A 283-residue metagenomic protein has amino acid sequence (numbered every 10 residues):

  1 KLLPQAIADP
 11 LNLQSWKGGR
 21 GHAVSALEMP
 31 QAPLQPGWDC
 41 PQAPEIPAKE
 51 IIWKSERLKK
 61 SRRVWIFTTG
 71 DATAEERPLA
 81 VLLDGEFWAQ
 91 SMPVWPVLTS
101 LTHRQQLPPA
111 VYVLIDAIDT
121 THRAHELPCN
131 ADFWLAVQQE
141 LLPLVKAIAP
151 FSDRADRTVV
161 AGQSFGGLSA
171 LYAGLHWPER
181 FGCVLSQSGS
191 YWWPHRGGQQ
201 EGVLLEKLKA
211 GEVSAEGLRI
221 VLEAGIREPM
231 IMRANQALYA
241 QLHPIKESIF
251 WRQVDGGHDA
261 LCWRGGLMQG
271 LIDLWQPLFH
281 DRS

Functional and structural regions predicted by a protein language model:
K1-S283: Non-catalytic cap/lid and distal C-terminal segments of serine-dependent acyl enzymes
